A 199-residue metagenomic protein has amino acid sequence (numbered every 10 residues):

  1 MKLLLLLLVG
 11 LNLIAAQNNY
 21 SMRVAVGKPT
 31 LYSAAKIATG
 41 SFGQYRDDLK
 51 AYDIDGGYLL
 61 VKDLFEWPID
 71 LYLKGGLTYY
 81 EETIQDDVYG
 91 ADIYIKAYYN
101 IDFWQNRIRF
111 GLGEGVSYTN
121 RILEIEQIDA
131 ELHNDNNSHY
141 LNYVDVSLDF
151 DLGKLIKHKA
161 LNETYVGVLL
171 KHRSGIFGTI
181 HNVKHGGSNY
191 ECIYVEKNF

Functional and structural regions predicted by a protein language model:
M1-N19: Cleavable N-terminal export/targeting peptides
A15-L60, E196: Short glycine/proline- and aromatic-enriched beta-strand/turn motifs that initiate or cap beta-hairpins
A15-N19, V61-I69, N100-R109, G153-V166: Short loop/turn motifs that connect adjacent beta-strands in outer-membrane beta-barrel proteins
N18, D48-Y52, D87-I93, N106 (+2 more regions): Residues that define the transmembrane beta-barrel architecture of outer-membrane proteins
M22-V26, L71-G75, F110-E114, V166-V168 (+1 more regions): Membrane-embedded beta-strand positions of outer-membrane beta-barrel proteins
V26-Y32, L60, G75-E81, E114-N120 (+3 more regions): Transmembrane beta-strands of outer-membrane beta-barrel pores
L31-S33, Y143-F199: Predominantly the C-terminal beta-signal and adjacent terminal strand-loop region of outer-membrane beta-barrel
I54-L60, I93-I101, L112-E114, V146-L152 (+1 more regions): Residues on the lipid-exposed face of transmembrane beta-strands in outer-membrane beta-barrel proteins
